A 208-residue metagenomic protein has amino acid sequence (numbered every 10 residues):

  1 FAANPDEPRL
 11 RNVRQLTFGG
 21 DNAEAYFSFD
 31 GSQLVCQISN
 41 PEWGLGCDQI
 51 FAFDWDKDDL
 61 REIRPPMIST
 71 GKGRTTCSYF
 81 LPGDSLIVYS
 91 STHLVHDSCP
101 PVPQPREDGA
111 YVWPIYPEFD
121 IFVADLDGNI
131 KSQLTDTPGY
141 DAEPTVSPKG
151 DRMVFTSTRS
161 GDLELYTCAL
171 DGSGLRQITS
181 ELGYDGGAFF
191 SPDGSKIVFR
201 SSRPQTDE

Functional and structural regions predicted by a protein language model:
F1-A3, R11-G46: Beta-strand-rich domains and repeat architectures in extracellular enzymes and scaffolds, especially beta-propellers
F1-G20, F53-R74, D125-Y140, C168-Y184: Multi-bladed beta-propeller domains
F18, I38-I50, S69-T75, S90-D120 (+4 more regions): A flexible loop/linker signature enriched in serine peptidases of the S9 family
F29-D30, P82-G83, P148-K149, P192-D193: Residue-level detector of Asp-centered blade-edge/turn motifs that repeat once per structural unit in beta-propeller
L34-V35, I87, M153-V154, I197: Hydrophobic beta-strand positions that form the internal "hydrophobic ladder" of WD40/Gbeta-like beta-propeller blades
W43-L45, K57-E62, S85: Short, solvent-exposed loop/turn segments that connect beta-strands within catalytic domains and beta-strand-rich
G150, L182-G186, G194: Right-handed parallel beta-helix/beta-solenoid
